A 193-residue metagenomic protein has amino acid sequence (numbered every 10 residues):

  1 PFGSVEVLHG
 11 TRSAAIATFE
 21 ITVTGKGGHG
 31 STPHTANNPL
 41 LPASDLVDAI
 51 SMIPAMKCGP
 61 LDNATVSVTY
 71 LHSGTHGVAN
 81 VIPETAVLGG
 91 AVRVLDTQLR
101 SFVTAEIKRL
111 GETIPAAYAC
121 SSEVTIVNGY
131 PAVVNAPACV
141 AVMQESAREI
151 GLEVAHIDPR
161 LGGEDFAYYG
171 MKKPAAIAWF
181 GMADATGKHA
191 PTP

Functional and structural regions predicted by a protein language model:
P1-V81, G163-E164: Histidine/acidic-residue-rich, glycine-tolerant segments that coordinate divalent metal ions
G10-T18, V23-G27, A36-P39, Q98-I150: Metal-dependent peptidase/peptidase-like ectodomains
H29, A43, G90, M143 (+1 more regions): Divalent metal-coordination and catalytic microenvironments
P42, M52, Q98, A105-R109 (+1 more regions): His/Asp/Glu-rich mid-to-C-terminal helical/loop segments that flank catalytic regions of hydrolases
P54-T65, V78-A79, I114-T125, E153-P159: Flexible, glycine/charged-enriched surface loops at secondary-structure junctions
S67-G74, S122-A141, I157-Y168: A short beta-alpha structural unit
N80-T104: A conserved active-site cap/scaffold subdomain adjacent to cofactor or substrate pockets
V154-P193: Zn-dependent metallopeptidase/amidohydrolase metal-coordination segment
